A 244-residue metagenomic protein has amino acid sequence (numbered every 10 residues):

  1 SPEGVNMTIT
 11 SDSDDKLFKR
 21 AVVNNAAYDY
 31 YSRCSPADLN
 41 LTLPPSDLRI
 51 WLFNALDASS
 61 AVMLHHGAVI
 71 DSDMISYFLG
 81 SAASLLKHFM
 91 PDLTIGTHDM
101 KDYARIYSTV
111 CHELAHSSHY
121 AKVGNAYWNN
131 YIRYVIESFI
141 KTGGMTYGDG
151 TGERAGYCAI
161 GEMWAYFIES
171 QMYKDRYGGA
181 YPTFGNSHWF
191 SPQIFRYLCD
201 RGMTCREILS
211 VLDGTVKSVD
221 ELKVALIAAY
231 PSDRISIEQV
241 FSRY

Functional and structural regions predicted by a protein language model:
S1-A21: Acidic/polar low-complexity interaction segments
L17-N25, M100-R105, T109, A155-A159 (+1 more regions): Soluble non-cytosolic domains of exported or imported proteins
A21-F89: Auxiliary, metal-adjacent structural segments of Zn-dependent hydrolase domains
N24-A27, Y31, C111, E162-E169 (+1 more regions): Extracytoplasmic/secreted envelope proteins and their assembly/folding machinery, especially bacterial periplasmic
Y31-L39, A115-G124, E169-Y177, Y197-T204: Sec-exported extracytoplasmic/periplasmic mature domains
A61-G124, Y131-E137: Active-site scaffold of zinc-dependent metalloenzymes
N129-P182, Q193-R196: Post-HExxH zinc-binding segment in Zn-dependent metallohydrolases
R176-Y244: Pan-zinc metallopeptidase signature
